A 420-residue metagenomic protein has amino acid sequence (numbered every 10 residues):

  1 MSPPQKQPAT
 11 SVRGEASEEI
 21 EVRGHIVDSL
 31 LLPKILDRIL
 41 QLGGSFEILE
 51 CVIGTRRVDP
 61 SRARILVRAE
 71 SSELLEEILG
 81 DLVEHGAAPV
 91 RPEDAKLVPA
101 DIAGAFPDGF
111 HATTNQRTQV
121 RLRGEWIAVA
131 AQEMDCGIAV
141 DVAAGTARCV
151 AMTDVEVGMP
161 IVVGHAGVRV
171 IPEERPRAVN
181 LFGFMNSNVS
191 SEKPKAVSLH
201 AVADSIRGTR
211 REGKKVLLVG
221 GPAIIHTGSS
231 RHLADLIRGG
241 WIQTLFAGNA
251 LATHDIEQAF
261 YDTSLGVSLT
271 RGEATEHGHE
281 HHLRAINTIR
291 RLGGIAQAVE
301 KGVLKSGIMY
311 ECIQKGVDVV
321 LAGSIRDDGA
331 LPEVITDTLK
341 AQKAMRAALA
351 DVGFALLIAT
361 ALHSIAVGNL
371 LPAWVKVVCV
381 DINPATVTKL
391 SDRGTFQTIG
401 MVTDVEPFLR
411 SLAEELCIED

Functional and structural regions predicted by a protein language model:
S2-P99: A conserved regulatory-domain signal marking ACT and ACT-like small-molecule sensing domains and adjacent regulatory
A16, P176-S191, I286-G293, R326-D328: Gly-rich Lys/Arg/Thr-decorated short loops/hinges at beta-loop-alpha junctions or inter-strand turns that position
G24-S29, I53-R56, E70-S72, G221-T227 (+3 more regions): Gly/Ser/Thr-rich loops at beta-strand to alpha-helix junctions that form or flank small-molecule/cofactor-binding
L79, Q132, P172-R177, G228-H232 (+4 more regions): Short acidic, glycine/serine/threonine-rich loops at helix termini
L82-V179: Extended, charged alpha/beta regions that create polyanion-binding interfaces
A201-V216, L236, E311-Q314, A348-V352: Glycine-rich phosphate/diphosphate-binding loops that line cofactor/substrate pockets in enzymes
V216, A234-N287, L357: Active-site histidine-anchored catalytic micro-motif
S268-D420: C-terminal functional extensions of proteins
